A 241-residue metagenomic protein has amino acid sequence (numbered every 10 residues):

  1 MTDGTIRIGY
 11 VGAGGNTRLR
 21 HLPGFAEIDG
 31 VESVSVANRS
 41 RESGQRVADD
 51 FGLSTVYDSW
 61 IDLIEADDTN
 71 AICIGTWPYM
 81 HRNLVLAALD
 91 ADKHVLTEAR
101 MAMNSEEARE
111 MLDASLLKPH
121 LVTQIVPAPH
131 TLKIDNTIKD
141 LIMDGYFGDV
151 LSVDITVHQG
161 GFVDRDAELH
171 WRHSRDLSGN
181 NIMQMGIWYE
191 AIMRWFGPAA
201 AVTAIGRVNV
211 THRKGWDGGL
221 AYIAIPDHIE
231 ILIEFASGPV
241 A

Functional and structural regions predicted by a protein language model:
M1-F51: N-terminal Rossmann-like dinucleotide-binding module
I28, F51, A66-D67, K118 (+3 more regions): Acidic-histidine catalytic/liganding microenvironments
V31-S35, N70-I72, G179: Short active-site oxyanion
L53-S59: Conserved SAM-binding strand-loop segment of SAM-dependent methyltransferases
N70-A71, W77-P78, R82-H130, G145: Beta-strand-loop-alpha-helix segment that lines the small-molecule cofactor/substrate pocket of alpha/beta enzymes
L121, P129-Y222: Predominantly a Rossmann-like dinucleotide-binding segment in NAD(P)-dependent oxidoreductases
P226, I231-S237: Active-site beta-strand termini and strand-to-loop segments that position acidic
